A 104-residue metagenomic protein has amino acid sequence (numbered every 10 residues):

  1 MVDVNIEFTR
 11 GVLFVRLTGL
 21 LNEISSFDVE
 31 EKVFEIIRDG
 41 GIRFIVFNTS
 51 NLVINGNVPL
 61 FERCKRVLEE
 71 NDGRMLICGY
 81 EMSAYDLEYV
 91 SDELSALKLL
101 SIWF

Functional and structural regions predicted by a protein language model:
M1-E31, S50: STAS-typified acidic loop motif
N5-G11, E35-G40, S95: A broad, low-specificity signal for short, low-complexity segments enriched in glycine/proline and polar/charged
T18, G79, E93-L94: Residues at the C-termini of beta-strands that transition into short coil/loop
S26-E88: Amphipathic alpha-helical interaction surfaces in cytosolic regulatory modules
E88-A96: Short acidic-hydrophobic, aromatic-tinged amphipathic segments that line or gate anion-handling sites
S95-F104: A charged, well-structured terminal subsegment
